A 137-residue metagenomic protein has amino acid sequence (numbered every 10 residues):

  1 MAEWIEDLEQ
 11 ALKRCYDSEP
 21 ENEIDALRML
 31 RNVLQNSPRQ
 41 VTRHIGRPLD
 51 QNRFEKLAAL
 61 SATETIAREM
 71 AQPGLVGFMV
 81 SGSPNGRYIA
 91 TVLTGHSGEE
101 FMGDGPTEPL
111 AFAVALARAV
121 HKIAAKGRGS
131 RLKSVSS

Functional and structural regions predicted by a protein language model:
A2-D7, S18-E100, S136: N-terminal segment of the canonical double-stranded RNA-binding domain
S83-K126: Short, compact, well-ordered microdomains
K126-S137: Intrinsically disordered, low-complexity charged/polar segments
